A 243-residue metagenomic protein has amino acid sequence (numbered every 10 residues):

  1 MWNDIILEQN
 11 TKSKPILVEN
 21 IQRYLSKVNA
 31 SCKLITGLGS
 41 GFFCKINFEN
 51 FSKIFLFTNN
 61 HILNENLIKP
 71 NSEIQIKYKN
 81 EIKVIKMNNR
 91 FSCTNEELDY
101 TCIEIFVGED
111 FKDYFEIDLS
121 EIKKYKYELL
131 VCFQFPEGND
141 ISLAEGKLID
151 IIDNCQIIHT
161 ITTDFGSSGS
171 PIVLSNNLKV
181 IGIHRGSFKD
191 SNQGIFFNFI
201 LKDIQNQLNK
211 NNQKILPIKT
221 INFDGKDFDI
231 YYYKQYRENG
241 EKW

Functional and structural regions predicted by a protein language model:
M1-I46, T101: N-terminal activation segment of mature serine protease catalytic domains
N3-D4, V180-W243: C-terminal cap/linker of serine protease catalytic domains
K27-N29, K33-L38, S52-K53, F57-Q156 (+1 more regions): Serine endopeptidase catalytic core focused on the charge-relay Asp
G41, G146-K147, G182, G194: Glycine-centered structural positions embedded in regular secondary structure
F42, T162-R185: Catalytic nucleophile loop of clan PA
N47-F51: Alpha-helix termini
T58-N64, Q134-E137, F165, G182-N192: Short beta->alpha transition motifs characteristic of CBS
